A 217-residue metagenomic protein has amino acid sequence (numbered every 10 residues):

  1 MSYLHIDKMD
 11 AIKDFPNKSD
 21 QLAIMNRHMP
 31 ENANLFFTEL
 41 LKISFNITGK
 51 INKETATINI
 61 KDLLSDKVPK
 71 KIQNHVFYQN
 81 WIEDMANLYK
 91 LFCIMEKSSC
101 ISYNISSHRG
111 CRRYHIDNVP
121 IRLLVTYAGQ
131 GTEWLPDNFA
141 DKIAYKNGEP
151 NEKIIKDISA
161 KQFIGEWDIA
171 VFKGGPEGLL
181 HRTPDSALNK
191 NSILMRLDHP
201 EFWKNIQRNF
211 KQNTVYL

Functional and structural regions predicted by a protein language model:
M1-P69, H75-E83, L88: N-terminal auxiliary "cap/dimerization" subdomain that precedes the catalytic jelly-roll/cupin core of mononuclear
A11-I12, G110-Y114, R182: Catalytic micro-motifs at enzyme active sites that drive phosphoryl/nucleotidyl and oxygen chemistry
S19-L22, P120-L123, E166-W167, K190-S192: Short, surface-exposed beta-edge/turn micro-motifs
N46-T57, K146-D157, V215-L217: Short, cationic low-complexity segments
V68-H108, R112, I116: Extracellular-facing segments of soluble proteins and assemblies that are Gly/Ser/Thr-biased and enriched in aromatics
Y103-N104, R113-Y114, Y127-D137, H199-E201 (+1 more regions): Active-site environment of non-heme Fe oxygenases that use a 2-His-1-carboxylate facial triad
H108-E166: Catalytic core of non-heme Fe(II) oxygenases with the double-stranded beta-helix
I154-L217: Catalytic core of Fe(II)/2-oxoglutarate
